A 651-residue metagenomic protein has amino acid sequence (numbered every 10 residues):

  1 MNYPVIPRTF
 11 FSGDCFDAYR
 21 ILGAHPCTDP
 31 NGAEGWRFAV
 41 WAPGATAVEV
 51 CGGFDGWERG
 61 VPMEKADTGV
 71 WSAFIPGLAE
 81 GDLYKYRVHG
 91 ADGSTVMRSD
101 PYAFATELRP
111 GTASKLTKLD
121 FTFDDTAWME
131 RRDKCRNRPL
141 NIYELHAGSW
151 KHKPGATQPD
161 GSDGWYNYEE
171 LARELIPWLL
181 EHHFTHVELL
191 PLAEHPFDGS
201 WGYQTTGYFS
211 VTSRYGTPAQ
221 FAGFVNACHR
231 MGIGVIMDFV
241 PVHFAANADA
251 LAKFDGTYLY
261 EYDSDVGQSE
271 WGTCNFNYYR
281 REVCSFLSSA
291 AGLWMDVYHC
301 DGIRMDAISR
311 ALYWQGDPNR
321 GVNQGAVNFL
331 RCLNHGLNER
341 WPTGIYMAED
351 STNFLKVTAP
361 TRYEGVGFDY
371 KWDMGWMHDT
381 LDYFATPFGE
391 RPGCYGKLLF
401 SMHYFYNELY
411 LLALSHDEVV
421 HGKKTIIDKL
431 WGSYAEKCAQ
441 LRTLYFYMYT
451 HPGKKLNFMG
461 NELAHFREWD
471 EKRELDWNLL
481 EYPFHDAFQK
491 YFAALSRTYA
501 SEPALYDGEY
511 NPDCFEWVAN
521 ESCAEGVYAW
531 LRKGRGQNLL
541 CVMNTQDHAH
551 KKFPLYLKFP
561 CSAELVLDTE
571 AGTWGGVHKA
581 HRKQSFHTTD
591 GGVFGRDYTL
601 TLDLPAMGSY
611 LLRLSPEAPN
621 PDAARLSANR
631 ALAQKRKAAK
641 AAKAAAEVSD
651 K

Functional and structural regions predicted by a protein language model:
M1-L140, Y168-L179, H183, E436-C438 (+2 more regions): Carbohydrate-interacting/catalytic domains
A42-G44, F54, D67, G77 (+9 more regions): Short, flexible loop/turn elements at secondary-structure junctions
T95-V96, K151-K153, H195-D198, H243-N247 (+6 more regions): Short catalytic/ligand-binding loop motif for oxyanion handling, primarily in non-cytosolic enzymes, centered on
R109-P110, H299-D301, Q315-K472, A500-L555 (+2 more regions): Conserved alpha/beta catalytic core and glycan-binding cleft of carbohydrate-active enzymes
F123-W128, E170-R173, C284-A290, F388-F400 (+1 more regions): A Trp-anchored, charged/polar loop motif used as the substrate-binding/catalytic surface of acyl/ester-handling
A127-N137, H146-V322: Substrate-binding/active-site clefts of carbohydrate-active enzymes
T212-G216, Y278, R320-V322, L430-E436 (+2 more regions): Short, contiguous acidic/charged loop-to-helix segments that flank catalytic cores in large enzymes
